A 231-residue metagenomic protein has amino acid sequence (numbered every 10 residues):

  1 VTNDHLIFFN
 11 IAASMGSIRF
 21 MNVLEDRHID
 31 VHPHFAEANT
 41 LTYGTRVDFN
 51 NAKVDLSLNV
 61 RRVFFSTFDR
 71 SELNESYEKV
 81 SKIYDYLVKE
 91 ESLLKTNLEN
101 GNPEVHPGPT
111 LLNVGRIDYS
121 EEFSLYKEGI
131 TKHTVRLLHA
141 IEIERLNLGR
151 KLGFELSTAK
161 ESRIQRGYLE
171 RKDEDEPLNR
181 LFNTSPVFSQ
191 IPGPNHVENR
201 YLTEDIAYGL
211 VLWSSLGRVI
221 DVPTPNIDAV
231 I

Functional and structural regions predicted by a protein language model:
V1-D48: Rossmann-like NAD(P)(H) cofactor-binding subdomain of soluble oxidoreductases
I7-I11, S66, T131-V135, H196-T203: Short, charged/polar micro-motifs that form catalytic or ligand-binding hotspots
F20-V23, K79, L212: Short, hydrophobic/aromatic alpha-helical segments in well-folded domains
E25-H28, E37-D85: Internal, well-ordered alpha/beta segment that forms a basic, Gly-enriched binding/recognition surface
G44-F49, L98-V105, G167-K172: Short, solvent-exposed polar/charged micro-motifs at secondary-structure junctions
R61-E161: Active-site-lining helix/loop region of Rossmann-like oxidoreductase modules
V135-I231: NAD(P)-dependent Rossmann-like dehydrogenase/reductase catalytic/cofactor-binding core
